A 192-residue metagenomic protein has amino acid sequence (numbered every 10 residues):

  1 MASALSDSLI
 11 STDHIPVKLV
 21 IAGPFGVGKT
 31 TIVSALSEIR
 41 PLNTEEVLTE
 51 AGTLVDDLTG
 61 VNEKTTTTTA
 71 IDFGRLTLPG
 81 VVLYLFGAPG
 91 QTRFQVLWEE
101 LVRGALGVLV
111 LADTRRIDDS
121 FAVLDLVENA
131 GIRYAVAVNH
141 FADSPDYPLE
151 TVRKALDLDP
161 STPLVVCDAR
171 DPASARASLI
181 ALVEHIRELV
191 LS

Functional and structural regions predicted by a protein language model:
A2-E63, G74-P79, L83-Y84: Conserved G1/Walker A P-loop phosphate-binding module
P16, R103-G107, A130-Y134, D159-T162: Short glycine-/polar-rich loops that comprise or flank the Walker A/P-loop and associated switch/sensor motifs
G28, T92, I117-D118, S144: Catalytic P-loop NTPase motifs of RecA-like helicase/translocase cores
T68-D72: Inter-Walker segment of RecA-like/P-loop motor cores
L85-A88, V108-D113, V136-H140, V166-D168: Conserved beta-strand segments of the P-loop GTPase G domain that flank and frequently precede/overlap
Q91-R116, D125-A130: Inter-motif core of Ras-like GTPase G domains
V123-L126, T151-V152: A general structural detector for well-ordered alpha-helical segments in enzyme core domains, enriched
A142-S192: Canonical P-loop GTPase G-domain recognition
